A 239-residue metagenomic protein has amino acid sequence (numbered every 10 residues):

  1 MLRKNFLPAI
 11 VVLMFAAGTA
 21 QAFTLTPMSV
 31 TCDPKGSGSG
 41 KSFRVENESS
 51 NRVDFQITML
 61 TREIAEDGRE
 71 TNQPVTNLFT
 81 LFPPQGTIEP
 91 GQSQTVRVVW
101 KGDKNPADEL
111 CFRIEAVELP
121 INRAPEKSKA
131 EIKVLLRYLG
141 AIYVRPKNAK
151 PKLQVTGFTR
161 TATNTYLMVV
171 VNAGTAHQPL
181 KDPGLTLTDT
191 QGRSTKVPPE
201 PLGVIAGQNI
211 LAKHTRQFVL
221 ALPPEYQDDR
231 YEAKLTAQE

Functional and structural regions predicted by a protein language model:
M1-I10: Bacterial N-terminal signal peptides that target proteins for export
A17-T19: N-terminal signal peptide c-region/cleavage motif recognized by signal peptidases
A22-S49, Q85, P151-T165, V169-V171: Beta-sheet-dominated interaction scaffolds and their linkers
S50-P74, T175-T195, T236-A237: Short acidic, flexible loop segments centered on an aromatic residue
L60-R62, S93, K101-D103, V117-L119 (+4 more regions): Solvent-exposed coil/turn segments that connect beta secondary-structure elements in extracytoplasmic/periplasmic
E70-K104, S194-Y226: Intrinsically disordered, low-complexity Pro/Gly/Ser/Thr-rich segments with frequent PxxP/GP/PP motifs and embedded
K101-L153, P224-E239: Terminal connector regions
N122-S194: A charged, solvent-exposed segment within the mature domains of Sec-exported extracytoplasmic proteins
